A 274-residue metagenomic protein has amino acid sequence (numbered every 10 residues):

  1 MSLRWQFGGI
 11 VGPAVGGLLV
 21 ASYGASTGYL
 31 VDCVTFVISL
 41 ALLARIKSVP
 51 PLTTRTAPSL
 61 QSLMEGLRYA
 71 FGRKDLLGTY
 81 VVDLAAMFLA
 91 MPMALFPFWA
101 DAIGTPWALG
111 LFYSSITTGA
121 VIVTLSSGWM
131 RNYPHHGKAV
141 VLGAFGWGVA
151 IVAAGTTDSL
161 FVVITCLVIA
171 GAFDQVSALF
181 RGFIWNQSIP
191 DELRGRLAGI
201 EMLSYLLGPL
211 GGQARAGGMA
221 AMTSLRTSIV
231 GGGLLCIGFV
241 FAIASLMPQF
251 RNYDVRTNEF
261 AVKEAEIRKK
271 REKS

Functional and structural regions predicted by a protein language model:
M1-S274: Alpha-helical transmembrane-bundle signature of multi-pass membrane transport and export proteins
